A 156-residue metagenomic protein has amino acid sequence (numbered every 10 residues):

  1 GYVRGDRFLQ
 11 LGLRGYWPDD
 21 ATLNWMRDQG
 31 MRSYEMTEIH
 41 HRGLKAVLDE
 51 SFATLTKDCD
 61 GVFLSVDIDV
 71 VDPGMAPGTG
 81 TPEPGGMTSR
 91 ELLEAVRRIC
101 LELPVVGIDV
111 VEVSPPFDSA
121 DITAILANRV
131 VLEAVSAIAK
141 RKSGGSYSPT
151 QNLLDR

Functional and structural regions predicted by a protein language model:
G1-R7, L11, E102-L103: Active-site histidine-anchored catalytic micro-motif
Y2, L13-W17, I39: Short acidic/polar capping segments at secondary-structure boundaries
R4-D6, D28-M31: A short helix-to-beta-strand connector/capping loop
Q10-L13, V110: Conserved beta-strand positions
G15-P18, V71-P73: Short, acidic Gly/Pro/Ser/Thr-rich loop/turn segments
Y16-D28: Short, glycine/polar-rich helix-capping loops at beta-to-alpha or helix-loop-helix junctions that flank or form
W25, R32-R156: Catalytic cores of soluble, metal-dependent hydrolases
